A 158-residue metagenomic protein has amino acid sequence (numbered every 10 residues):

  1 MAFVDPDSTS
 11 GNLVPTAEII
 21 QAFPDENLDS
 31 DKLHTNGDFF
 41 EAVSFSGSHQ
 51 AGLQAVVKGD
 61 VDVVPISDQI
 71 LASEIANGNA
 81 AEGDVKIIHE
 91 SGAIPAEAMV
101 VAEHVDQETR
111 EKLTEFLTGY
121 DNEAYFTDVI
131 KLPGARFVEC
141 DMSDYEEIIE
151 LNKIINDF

Functional and structural regions predicted by a protein language model:
M1-L53: Bilobed "Venus flytrap"/periplasmic-binding protein-like clamshell domains and structurally analogous long
A2-T9, A42-V43, V57, V100-A102 (+1 more regions): Second-shell loop/turn segments in exported
D5, D68-Q69, S91, E103: Short secondary-structure boundary segments
N12, T16, Q50-L53, D68 (+3 more regions): Extracytoplasmic/secreted envelope proteins and their assembly/folding machinery, especially bacterial periplasmic
T16, I20-Q21, Q54-E82, V129: A ligand-binding cleft/hinge motif common to bilobed small-molecule-binding domains
N36-D38, E74-Y120, K131-I149: Periplasmic-binding protein-like
L151-F158: Tryptophan-rich aromatic "cage" segments
